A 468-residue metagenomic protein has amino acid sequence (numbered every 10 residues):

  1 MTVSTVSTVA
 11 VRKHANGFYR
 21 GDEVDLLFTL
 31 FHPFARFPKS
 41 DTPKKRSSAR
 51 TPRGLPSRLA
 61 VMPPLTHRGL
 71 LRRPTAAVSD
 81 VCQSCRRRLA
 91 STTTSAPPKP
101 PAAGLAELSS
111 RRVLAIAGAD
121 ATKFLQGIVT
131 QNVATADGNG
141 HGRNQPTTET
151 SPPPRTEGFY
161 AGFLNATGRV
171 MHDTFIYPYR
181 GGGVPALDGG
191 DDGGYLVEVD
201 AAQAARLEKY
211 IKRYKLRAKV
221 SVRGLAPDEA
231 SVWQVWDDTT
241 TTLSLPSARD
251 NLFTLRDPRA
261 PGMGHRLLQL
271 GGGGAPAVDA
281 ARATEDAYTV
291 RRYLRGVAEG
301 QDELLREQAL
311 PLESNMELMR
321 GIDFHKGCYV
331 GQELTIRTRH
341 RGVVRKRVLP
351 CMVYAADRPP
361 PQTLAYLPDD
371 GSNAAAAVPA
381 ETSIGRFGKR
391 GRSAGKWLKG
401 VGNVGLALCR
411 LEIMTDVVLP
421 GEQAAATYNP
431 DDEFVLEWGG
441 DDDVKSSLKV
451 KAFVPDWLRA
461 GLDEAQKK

Functional and structural regions predicted by a protein language model:
M1-V11, G17-Y19, D25-E107, D463-K468: Eukaryotic N-terminal targeting leaders
S4, G17, G21, G272-A275 (+1 more regions): Extended interaction regions within the primary functional domain
P63-K468: Basic, glycine/lysine-rich polyanion-binding surfaces/domains
